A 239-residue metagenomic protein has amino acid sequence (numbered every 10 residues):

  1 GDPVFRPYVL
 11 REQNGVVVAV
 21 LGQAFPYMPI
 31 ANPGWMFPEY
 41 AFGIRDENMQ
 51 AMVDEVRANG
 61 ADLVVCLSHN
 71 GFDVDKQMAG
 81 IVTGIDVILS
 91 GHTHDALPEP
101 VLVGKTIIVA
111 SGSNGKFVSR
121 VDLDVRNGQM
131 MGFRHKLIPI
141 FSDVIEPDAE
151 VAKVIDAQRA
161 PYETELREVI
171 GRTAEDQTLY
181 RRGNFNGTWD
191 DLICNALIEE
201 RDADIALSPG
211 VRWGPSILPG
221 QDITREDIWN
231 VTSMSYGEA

Functional and structural regions predicted by a protein language model:
G1-K153, A157-A160, N184-A196, A206: Acidic, metal/ion-coordinating pockets
R57-N59, D143-A239: Non-catalytic terminal accessory segments
